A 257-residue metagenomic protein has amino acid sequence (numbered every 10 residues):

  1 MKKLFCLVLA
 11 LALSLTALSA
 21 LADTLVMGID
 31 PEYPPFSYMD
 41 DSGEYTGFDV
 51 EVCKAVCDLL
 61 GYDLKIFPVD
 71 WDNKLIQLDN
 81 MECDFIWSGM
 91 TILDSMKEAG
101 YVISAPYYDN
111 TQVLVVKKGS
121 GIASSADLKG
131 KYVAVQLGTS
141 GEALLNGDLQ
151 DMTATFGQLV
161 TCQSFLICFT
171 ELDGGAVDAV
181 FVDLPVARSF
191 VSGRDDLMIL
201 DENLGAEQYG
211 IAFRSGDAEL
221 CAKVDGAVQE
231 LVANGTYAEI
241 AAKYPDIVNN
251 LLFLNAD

Functional and structural regions predicted by a protein language model:
V8-T16: Bacterial N-terminal signal peptides
D23-M90, T161: Extracytoplasmic small-molecule ligand-binding "clamshell" domains of the periplasmic binding protein/Venus flytrap
P31, Y108-V116, L184, R188-Q229 (+1 more regions): Periplasmic-binding protein-like
P31-P34, Y45-D58, V113-L166, A179 (+1 more regions): Bilobed "Venus flytrap"/periplasmic-binding protein-like clamshell domains and structurally analogous long
V50-L59, G119-I122, A126, G130-Y132 (+2 more regions): Extended ligand-binding regions for polar small-molecule ligands
K54, D63-D127, M198, N203: Acidic, polar ligand-binding/catalytic clefts
D63, S140-V160, S192-L200, Q229-D257: Ligand-binding clefts/hinges and TM-proximal coupling segments of bilobed small-molecule sensing domains
N73-I76, G89-E98, L144-G147, T170-G205: A ligand-binding cleft/hinge motif common to bilobed small-molecule-binding domains
